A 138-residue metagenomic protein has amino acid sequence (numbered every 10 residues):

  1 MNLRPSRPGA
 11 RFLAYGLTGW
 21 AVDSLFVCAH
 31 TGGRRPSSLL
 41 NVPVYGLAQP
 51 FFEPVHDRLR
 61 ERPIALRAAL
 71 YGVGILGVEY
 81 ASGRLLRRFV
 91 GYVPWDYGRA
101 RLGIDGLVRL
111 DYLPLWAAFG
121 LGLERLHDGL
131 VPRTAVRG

Functional and structural regions predicted by a protein language model:
M1-G138: Aromatic-rich, lipid-facing transmembrane alpha helices and their immediate juxtamembrane interface loops in integral
